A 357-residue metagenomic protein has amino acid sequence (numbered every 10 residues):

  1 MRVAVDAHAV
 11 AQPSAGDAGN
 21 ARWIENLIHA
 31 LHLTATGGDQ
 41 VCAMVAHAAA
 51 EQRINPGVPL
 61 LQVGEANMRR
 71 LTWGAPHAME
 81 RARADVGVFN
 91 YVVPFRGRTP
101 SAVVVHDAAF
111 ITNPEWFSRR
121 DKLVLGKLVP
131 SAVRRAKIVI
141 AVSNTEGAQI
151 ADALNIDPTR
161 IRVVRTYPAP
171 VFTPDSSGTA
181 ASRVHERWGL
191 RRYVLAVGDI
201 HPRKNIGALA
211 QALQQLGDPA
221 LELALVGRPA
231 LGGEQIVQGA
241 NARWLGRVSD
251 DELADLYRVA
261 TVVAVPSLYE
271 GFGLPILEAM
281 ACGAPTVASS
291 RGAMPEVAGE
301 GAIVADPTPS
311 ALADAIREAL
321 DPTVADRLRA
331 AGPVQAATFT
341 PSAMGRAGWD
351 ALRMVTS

Functional and structural regions predicted by a protein language model:
M1-S357: Carbohydrate transferase catalytic cores enriched for Leloir-type hexosyltransferases
